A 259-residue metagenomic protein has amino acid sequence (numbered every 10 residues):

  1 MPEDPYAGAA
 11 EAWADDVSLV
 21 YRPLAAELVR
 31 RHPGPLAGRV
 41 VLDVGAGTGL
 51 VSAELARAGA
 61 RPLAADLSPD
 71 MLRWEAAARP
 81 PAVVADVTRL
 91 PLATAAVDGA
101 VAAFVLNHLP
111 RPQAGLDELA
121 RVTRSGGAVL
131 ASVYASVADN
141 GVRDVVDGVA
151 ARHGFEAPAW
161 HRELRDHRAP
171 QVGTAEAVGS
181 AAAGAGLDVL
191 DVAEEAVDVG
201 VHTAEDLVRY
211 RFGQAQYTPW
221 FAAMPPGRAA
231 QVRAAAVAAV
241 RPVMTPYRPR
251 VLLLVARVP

Functional and structural regions predicted by a protein language model:
M1-L36, L50-E54, D70-W74, D86: Conserved class I S-adenosyl-L-methionine
Y21, L50, H167-P259: Conserved Class I S-adenosyl-L-methionine
V40-L90: Class I SAM-dependent methyltransferase SAM/SAH-binding core
P62, V129-L130: A short hydrophobic/small-residue beta-strand
T88-A100: A short acidic, Gly/Pro-enriched loop at the edge of an enzyme's catalytic core that lines a small-molecule cofactor
G99-P112, A135: A short SAM/SAH-binding and catalytic strip from SAM-dependent methyltransferases
Q113-A128: A short glycine-rich, Lys/Arg-flanked "PGG" loop and its adjoining helix->strand segment in the class I
L130-E156: Conserved class I S-adenosyl-L-methionine
